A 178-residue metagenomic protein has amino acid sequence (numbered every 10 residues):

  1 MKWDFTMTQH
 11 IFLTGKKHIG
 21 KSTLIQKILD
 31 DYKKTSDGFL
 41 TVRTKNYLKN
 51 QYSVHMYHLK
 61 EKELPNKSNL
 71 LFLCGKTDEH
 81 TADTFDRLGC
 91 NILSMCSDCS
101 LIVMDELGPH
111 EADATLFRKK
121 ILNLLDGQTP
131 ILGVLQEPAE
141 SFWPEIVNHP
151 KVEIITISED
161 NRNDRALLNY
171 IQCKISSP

Functional and structural regions predicted by a protein language model:
K2-T8: Phosphate-binding P-loop
F5, G108-P178: Replace "adjacent to P-loop NTPase cores in ATP/GTP-dependent enzymes" with "adjacent to NTP-binding cores
L13: Hydrophobic anchor at the beta1->P-loop junction of P-loop NTPases
K17: The conserved Walker
G20: Conserved glycine(s) of the Walker
T23: Conserved Walker
Q26, D30-K76: N-terminal phosphate/diphosphate-binding loop that engages ATP/GTP or pyrophosphate donors across diverse enzyme folds
L73-N123: Phosphate-binding/switch loop-helix module in NTP-utilizing enzymes
